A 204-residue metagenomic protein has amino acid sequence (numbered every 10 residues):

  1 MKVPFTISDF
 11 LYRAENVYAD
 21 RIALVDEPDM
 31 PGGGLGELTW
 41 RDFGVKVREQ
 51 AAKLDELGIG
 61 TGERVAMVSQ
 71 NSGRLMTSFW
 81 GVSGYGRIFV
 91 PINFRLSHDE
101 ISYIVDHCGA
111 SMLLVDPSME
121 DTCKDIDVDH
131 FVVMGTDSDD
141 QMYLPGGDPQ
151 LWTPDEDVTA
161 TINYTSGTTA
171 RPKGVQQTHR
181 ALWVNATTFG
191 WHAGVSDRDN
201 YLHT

Functional and structural regions predicted by a protein language model:
K2-V25, V45: A short N-terminal helical cap/helix-turn-helix that marks the beginning of AMP-binding/adenylate-forming
A19-I22, G146-Y164, R171, G194-N200: Conserved pre-ATP/AMP-binding loop-to-beta segment of ANL
A23-S72, M76-W80, S97-S102, T153: Conserved AMP-binding/adenylate-forming core of the ANL superfamily
E27-G36, S118-E156, S166, R171-P172: ANL superfamily adenylate-forming
G36-D42, A160-V184: Conserved AMP-binding A3 loop
R64, Q70-V90, F94-H98, D106-M112 (+1 more regions): A short helix-loop-beta submotif of the ANL/AMP-binding
L96-C123, N185-L202: Conserved ATP-dependent adenylate/AMP-binding module captured primarily in the ANL superfamily
